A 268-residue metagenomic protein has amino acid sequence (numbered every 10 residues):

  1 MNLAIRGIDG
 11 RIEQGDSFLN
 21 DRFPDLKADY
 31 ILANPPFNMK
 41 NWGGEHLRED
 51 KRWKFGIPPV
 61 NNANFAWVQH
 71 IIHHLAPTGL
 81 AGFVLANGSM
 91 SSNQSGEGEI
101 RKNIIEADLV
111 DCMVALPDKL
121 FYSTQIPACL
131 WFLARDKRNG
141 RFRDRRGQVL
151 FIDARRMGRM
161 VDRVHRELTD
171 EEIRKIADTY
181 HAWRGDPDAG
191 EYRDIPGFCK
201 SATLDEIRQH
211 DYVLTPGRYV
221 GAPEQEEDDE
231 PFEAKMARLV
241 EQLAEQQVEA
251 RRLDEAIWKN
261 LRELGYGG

Functional and structural regions predicted by a protein language model:
M1-L26: S-adenosyl-L-methionine
D21-Y266: A conserved structural/catalytic subdomain of Rossmann-like adenosyl-cofactor enzymes
